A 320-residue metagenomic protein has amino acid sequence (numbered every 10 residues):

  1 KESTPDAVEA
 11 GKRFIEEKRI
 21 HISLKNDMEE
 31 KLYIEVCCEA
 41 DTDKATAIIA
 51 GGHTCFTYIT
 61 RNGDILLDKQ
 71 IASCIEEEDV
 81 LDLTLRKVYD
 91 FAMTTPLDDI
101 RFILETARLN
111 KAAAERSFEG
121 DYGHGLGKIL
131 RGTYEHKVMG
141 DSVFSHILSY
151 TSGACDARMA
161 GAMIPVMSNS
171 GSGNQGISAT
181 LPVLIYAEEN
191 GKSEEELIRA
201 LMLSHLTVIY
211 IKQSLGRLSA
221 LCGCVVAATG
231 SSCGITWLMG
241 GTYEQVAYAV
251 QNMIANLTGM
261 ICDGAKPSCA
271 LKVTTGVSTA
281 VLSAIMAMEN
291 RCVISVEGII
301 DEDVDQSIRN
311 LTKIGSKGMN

Functional and structural regions predicted by a protein language model:
K1-E35, G161, A179-E189, S193-L201 (+3 more regions): Gly/Ser-rich oxyanion-binding loop with an adjacent helix/lid that shapes the negatively charged ligand pocket
E2, H21-L24, L97-L104, S117-L130 (+6 more regions): Flexible, glycine/charged-enriched surface loops at secondary-structure junctions
S3-K12, E16-L24, E29-T57, A255 (+1 more regions): C-terminal binding/interaction regions
I15-G161: Signature of multi-pass transmembrane helix bundles
I164-L181, G223-V226: Conserved phosphate/anionic-ligand binding catalytic regions in large, soluble enzymes, centered on
G176-V183, A228-G234, S278-L282: Well-ordered alpha-helical segments within folded domains of soluble proteins
Y186-R199, I209-T275, M288-G298: Hydrophobic alpha-helical bundle architecture
